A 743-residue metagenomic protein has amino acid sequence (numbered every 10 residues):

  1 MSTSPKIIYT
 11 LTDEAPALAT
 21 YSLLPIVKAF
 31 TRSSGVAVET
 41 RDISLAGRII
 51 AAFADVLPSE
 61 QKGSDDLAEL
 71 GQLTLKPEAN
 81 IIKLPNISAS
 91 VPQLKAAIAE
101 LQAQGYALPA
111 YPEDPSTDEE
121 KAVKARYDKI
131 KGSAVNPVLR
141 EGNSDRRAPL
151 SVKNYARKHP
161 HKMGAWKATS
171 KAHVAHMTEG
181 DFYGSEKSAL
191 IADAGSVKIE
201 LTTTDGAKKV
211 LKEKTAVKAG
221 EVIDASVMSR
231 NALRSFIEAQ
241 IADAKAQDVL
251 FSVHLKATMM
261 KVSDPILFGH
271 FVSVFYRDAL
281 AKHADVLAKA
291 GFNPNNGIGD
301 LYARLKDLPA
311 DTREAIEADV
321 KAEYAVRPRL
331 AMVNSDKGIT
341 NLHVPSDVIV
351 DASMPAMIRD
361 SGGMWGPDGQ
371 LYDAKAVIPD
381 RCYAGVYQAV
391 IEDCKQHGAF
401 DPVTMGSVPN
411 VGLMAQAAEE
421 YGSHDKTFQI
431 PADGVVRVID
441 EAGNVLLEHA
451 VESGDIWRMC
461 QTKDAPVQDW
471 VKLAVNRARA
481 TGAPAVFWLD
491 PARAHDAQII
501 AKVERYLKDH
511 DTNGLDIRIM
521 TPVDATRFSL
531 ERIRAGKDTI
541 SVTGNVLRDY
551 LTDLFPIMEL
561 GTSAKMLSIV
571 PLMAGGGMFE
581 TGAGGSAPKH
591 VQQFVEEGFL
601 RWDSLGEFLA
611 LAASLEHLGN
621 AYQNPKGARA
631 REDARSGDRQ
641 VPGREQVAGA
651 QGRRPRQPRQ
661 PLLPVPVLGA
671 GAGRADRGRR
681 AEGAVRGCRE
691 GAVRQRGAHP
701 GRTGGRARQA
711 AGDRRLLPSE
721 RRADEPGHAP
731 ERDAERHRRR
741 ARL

Functional and structural regions predicted by a protein language model:
S2-G269, R277-K502, Y506-F528, R532-P658 (+4 more regions): Extended, well-ordered protein cores
R629, E690-G691: Alpha/propeptide regions of enzymes that mature by internal proteolysis
G673-D676: Ligand-binding pocket scaffold of soluble enzyme catalytic domains
E682-E690: Short, charged, amphipathic alpha-helical segments
E690, R696-H699, T703: Elongated amphipathic alpha-helical scaffolds of membrane-associated proteins involved in membrane
P700-L717: A glycine-biased, small/acidic residue-tolerant capping/turn segment at secondary-structure junctions
E720-L743: C-terminal accessory extensions/subdomains outside the catalytic/core fold
